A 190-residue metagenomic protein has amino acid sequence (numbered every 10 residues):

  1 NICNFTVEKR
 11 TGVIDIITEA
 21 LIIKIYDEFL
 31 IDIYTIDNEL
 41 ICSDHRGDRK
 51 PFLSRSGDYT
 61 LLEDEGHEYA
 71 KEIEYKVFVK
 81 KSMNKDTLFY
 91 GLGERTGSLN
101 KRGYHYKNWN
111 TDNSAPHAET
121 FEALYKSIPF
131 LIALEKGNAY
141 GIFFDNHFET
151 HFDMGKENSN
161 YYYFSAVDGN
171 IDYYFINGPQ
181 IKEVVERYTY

Functional and structural regions predicted by a protein language model:
I2-N4: Extracellular/luminal recognition modules and glycoprotein regions
T6-Y190: Catalytic and substrate-binding clefts that recognize carbohydrates or anionic sugar/phosphate headgroups
